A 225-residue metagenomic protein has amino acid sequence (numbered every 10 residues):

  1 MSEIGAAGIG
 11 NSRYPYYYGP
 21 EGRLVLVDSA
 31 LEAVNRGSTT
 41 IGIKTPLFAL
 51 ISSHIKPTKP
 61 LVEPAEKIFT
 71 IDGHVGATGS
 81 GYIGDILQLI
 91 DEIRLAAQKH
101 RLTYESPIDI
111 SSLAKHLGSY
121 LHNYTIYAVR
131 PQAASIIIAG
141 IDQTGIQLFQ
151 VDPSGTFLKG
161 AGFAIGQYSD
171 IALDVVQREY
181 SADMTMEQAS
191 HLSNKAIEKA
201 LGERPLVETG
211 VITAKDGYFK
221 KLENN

Functional and structural regions predicted by a protein language model:
M1-N225: Long, low-complexity N-terminal extensions
